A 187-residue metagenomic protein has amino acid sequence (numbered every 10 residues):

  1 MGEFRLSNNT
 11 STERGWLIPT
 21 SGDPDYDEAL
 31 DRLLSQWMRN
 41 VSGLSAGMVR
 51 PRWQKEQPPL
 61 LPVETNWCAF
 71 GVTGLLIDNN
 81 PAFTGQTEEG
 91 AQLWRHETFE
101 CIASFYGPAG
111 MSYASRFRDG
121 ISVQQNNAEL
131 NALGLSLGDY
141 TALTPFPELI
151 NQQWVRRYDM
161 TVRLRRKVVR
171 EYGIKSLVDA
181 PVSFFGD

Functional and structural regions predicted by a protein language model:
M1-T87, V178, G186-D187: Small/polar-rich, solvent-exposed N-terminal microdomains that initiate assembly or binding
D25-A29, G107-S112: Soluble non-cytosolic domains of exported or imported proteins
W67-F70, C101, L135, M160: A broad, low-specificity signal marking well-ordered, structured residues that form hydrophobic/aromatic
G71-T73, T84-A103: Active-site-adjacent structural patch at catalytic or cofactor/ligand-binding sites
L93-P108, F117, R156-R166: Oligomerization/assembly interface segments of phage tail-like spikes and tubes
S112, S122-V169: Acidic-leaning, charged glycine-interspersed low-complexity segments
Y113-R116, G173-K175: A short secondary-structure junction signal
R163, R170-F184: Mixed-charge, glycine-accented linear interaction segment located at domain edges/termini
